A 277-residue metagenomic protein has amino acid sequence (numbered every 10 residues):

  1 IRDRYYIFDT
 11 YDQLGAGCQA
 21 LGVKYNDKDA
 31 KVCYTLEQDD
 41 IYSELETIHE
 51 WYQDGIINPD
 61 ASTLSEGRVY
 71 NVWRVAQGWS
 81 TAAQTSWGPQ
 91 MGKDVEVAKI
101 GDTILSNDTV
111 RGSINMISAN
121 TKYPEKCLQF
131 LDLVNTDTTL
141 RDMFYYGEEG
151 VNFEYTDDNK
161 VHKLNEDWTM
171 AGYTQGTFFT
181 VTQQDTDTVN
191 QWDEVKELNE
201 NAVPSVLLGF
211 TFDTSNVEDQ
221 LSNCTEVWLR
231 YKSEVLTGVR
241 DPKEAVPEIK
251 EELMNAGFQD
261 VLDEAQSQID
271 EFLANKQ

Functional and structural regions predicted by a protein language model:
R2-Q277: Extracytoplasmic/secretory soluble proteins
